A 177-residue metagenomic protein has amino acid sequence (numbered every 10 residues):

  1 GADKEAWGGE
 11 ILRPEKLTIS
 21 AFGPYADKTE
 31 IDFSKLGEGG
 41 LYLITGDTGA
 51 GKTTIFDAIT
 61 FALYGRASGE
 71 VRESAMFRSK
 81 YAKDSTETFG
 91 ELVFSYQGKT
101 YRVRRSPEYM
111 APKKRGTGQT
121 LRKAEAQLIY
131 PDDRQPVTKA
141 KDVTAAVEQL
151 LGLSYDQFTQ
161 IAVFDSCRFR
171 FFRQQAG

Functional and structural regions predicted by a protein language model:
G1-Q160, F169: Extreme N-terminal "head/tail" segments of very large remodeling/mechanoenzyme assemblies
F172-A176: Cytochrome P450
